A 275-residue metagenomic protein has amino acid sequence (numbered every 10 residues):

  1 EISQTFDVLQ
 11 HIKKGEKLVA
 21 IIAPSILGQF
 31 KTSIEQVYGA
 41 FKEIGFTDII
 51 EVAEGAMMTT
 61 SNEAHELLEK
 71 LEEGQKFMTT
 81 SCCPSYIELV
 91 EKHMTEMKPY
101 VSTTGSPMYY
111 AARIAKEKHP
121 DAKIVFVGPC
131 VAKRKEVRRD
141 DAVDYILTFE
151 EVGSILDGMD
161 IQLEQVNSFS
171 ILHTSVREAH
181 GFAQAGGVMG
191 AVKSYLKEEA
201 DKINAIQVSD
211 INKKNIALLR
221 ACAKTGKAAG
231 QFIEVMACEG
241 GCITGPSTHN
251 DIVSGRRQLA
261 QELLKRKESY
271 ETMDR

Functional and structural regions predicted by a protein language model:
S3-R275: Iron-sulfur-associated redox domains of electron-transfer enzymes in respiratory and anaerobic energy metabolism
